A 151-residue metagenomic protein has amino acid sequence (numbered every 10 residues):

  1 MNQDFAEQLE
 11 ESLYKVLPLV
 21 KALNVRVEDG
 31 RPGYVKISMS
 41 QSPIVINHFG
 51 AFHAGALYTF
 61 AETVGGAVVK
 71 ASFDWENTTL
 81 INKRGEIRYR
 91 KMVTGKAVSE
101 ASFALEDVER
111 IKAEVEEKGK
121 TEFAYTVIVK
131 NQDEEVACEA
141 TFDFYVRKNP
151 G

Functional and structural regions predicted by a protein language model:
M1-P18: Extreme N-terminal tail/first-helix region
K21-L23, G33-V35, I81-G85, G95-S99 (+2 more regions): A generic structural signal for short beta-strands and their flanking turns/coil linkers
K21-V27, K83-Y89, R110-K112: Short structured motifs
A22-F52: Catalytic strand-loop segment that frames the active site of acyl-thioester-processing enzymes
R26, E86-R88, E100-S102, I128 (+1 more regions): Residues located in well-ordered beta-strands
S40, I44-G66, N77-T78: Hot-dog-fold acyl-thioester-processing enzymes
V68-L105: Hydrophobic beta-strand-centered segment that forms part of the acyl-chain substrate-binding groove
V93-T94, A104-G151: HotDog/MaoC-like acyl-thioester-processing domains
